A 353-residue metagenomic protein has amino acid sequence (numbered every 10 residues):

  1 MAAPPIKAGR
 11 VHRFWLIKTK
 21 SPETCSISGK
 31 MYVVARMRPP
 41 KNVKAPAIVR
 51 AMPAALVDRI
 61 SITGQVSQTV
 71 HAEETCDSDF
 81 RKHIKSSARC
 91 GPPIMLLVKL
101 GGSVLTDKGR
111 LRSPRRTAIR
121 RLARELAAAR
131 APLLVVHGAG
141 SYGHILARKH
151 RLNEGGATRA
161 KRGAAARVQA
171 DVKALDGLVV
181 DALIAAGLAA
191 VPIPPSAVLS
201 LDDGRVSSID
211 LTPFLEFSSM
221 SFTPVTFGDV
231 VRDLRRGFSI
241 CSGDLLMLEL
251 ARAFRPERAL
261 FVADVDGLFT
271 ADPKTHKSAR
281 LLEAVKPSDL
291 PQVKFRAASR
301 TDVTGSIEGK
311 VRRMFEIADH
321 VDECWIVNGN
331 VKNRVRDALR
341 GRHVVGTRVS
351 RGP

Functional and structural regions predicted by a protein language model:
P4-K7: Low-complexity, glycine/proline/serine-enriched flexible coil segments that act as short hinges or interruptions within
R10-S28, Y32, R36-R38, R50 (+5 more regions): Low-acidity, Ser/Thr- and Arg-rich intrinsically disordered low-complexity segments
A47: Detector for the Zn2+-coordinating histidines of canonical Cys2His2
P92-P353: C-terminal catalytic "cap/lid" subdomain
